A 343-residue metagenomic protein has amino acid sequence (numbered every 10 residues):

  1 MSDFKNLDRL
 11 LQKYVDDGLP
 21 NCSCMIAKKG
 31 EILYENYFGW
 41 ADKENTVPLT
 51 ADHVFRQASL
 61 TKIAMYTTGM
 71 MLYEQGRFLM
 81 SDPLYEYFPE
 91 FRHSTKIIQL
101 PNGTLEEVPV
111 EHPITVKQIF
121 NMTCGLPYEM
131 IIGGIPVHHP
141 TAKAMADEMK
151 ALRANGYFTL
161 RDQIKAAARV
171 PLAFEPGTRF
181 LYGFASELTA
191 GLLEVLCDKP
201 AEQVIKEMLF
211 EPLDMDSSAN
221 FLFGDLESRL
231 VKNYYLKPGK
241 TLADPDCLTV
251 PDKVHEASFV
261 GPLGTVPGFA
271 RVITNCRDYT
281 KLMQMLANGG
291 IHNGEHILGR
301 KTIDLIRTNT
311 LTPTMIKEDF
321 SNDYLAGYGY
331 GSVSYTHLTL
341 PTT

Functional and structural regions predicted by a protein language model:
S2-Q57, R77-L79, H93-P101, L105: Short, conserved catalytic-motif segment at the N-terminal edge
K5-Q12, G30, R56-L84, S186-E194 (+1 more regions): Active-site SXXK
L19-N21, Q75, L79-S81, A167 (+2 more regions): Short secondary-structure junction motifs
N36, D82, K199: Short beta-to-alpha loop/turn elements within the nucleotide-binding domains of ABC transporters
Y85-R92: Acidic helix-start/capping segments at beta-turn-to-alpha-helix junctions
T95-L338: Short, surface-exposed loop or secondary-structure junction motifs that flank catalytic or metal-binding residues
T339-T343: A short, hydrophobic C-terminal helix/tail in secreted or cell-surface proteins
